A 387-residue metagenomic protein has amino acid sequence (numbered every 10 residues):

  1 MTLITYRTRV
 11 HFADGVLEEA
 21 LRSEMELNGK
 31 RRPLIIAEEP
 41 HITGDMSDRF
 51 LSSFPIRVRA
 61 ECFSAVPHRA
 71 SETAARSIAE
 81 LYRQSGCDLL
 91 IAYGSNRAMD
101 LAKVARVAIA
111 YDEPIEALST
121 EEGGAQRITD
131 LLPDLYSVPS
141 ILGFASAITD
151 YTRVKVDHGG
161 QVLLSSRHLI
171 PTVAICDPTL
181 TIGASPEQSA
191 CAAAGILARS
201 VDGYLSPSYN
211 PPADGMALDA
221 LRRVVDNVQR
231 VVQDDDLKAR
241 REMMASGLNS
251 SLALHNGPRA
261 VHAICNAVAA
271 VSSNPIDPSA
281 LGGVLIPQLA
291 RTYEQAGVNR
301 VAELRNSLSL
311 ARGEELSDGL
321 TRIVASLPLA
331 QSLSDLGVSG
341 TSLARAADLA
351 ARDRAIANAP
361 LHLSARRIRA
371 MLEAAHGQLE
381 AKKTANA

Functional and structural regions predicted by a protein language model:
M1-L89, L333: ATP/NTP phosphate-donor binding region
E72-T179: Glycine/threonine-rich beta-strand-loop-alpha-helix active-site module that forms ligand/phosphate-binding
G143-F144, N249-D277, R354-A357: Glycine-rich phosphate/pyrophosphate-binding beta-alpha loops
Y151-N256, R366: Carboxylate- and glycine-rich phosphate/diphosphate-binding segment that chelates Mg2+/Mn2+
P207-M216, R230-E242, N256-V261, I276-A280 (+4 more regions): Flexible, glycine/charged-enriched surface loops at secondary-structure junctions
P275-S334: Active-site pocket-lining segment
S309-A387: C-terminal charged capping/lid subdomain of soluble metabolic enzymes
